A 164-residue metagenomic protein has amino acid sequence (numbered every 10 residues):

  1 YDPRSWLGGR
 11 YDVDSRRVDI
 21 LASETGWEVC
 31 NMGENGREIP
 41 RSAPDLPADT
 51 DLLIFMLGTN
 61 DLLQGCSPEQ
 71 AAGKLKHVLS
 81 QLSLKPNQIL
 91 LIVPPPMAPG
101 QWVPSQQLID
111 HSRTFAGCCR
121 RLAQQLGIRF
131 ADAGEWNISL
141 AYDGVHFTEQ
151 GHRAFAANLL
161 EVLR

Functional and structural regions predicted by a protein language model:
Y1-G33, A43-D49, R153: Serine-esterase "nucleophile elbow" of acetyl-processing enzymes
S5-R10, E34, G65-E69, V103-Q107 (+1 more regions): Short, solvent-exposed loop/turn segments at secondary-structure boundaries
R17, V29, R129, A141-R164: Histidine-centered active-site loop/cap adjacent to the catalytic His in serine esterases/O-acetyl transfer systems
N31-G33, V93, D132-G134: Residue-level recognition of beta-strand->loop/alpha-helix junctions
E38-G73, P96-M97: Oxyanion-hole/transition-state-stabilizing segment in secreted/luminal serine hydrolases and related acyltransferases
P68-H77, L108-A116: Charged helix-capping and loop-helix junction motifs
L84-I89, I128: A short helix->loop->beta-strand "cap" motif at the edges of active sites that frequently abuts
M97-G134: Substrate-gating cap/lid alpha-helix
